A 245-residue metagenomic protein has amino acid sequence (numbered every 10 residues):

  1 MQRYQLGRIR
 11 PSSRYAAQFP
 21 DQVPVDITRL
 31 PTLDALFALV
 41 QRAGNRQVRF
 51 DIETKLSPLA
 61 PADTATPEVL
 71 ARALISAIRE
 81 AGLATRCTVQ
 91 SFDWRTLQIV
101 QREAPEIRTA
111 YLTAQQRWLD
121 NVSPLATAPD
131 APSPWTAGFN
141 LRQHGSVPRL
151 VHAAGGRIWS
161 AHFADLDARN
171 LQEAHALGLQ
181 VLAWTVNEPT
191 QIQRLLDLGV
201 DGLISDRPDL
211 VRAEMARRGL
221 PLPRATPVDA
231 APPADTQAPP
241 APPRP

Functional and structural regions predicted by a protein language model:
M1-R108, Q115-Q116, D130-Q143, H152-H162 (+2 more regions): Metal-dependent phosphodiesterase/phospholipase catalytic core, i.e., the His/Asp/Glu-rich active-site region
Y111-L112, L119-P245: C-terminal active-site rim and adjoining tail of enzyme catalytic domains
